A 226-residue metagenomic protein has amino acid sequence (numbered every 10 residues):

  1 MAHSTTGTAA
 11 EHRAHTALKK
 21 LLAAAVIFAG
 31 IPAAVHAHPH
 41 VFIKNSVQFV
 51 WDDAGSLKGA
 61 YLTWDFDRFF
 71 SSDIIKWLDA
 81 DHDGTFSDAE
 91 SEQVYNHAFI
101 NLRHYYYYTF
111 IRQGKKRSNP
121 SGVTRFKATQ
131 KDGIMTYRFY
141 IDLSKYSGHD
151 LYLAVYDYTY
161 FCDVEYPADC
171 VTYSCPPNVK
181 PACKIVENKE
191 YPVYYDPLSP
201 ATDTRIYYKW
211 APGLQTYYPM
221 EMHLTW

Functional and structural regions predicted by a protein language model:
M1-A17: N-terminal secretory signal peptides that target proteins for export/translocation
L18-A24: Sec-dependent signal peptide recognition, specifically the positively charged N-region followed immediately by
A24-A25, V35: Cleavable N-terminal signal peptides
G30-A34: N-terminal signal peptide c-region/cleavage motif recognized by signal peptidases
V35-I43: Cleaved targeting-peptide boundary
V47, G55-F66, M135-D142: Short, well-ordered beta-strand segments enriched in hydrophobic/aromatic residues
F69-S147: Structured domain cores in non-transmembrane regions
K115-W226: Mature, soluble, non-transmembrane domains
